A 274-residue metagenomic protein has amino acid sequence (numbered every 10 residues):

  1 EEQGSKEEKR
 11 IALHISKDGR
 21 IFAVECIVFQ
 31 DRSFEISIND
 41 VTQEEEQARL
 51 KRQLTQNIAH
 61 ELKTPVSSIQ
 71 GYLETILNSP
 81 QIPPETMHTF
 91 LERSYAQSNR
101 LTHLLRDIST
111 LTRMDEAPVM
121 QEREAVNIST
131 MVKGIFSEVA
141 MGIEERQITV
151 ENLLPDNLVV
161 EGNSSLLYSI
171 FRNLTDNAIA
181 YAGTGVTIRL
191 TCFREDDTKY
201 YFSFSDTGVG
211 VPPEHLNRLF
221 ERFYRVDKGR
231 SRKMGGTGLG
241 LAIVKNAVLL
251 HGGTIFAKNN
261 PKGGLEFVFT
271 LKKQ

Functional and structural regions predicted by a protein language model:
E1-Q43: PAS-family sensory/regulatory modules and their coupling/dimerization elements
A96-L101: Short alpha-helical segment of the dimerization/phosphotransfer core of two-component systems
E116-Q121, V159-G162: Conserved micro-motifs of the catalytic ATP-binding
E122-A125, E144, T149-L158, E195: Conserved catalytic submotifs in the C-terminal HATPase_c
A178-I179: Short helix-loop "hinge" at the ATP-lid/N-box region of the Bergerat-fold HATPase_c
T184, G252-G253: Conserved glycine-rich
V211-R225: Short conserved segment of the HATPase_c
